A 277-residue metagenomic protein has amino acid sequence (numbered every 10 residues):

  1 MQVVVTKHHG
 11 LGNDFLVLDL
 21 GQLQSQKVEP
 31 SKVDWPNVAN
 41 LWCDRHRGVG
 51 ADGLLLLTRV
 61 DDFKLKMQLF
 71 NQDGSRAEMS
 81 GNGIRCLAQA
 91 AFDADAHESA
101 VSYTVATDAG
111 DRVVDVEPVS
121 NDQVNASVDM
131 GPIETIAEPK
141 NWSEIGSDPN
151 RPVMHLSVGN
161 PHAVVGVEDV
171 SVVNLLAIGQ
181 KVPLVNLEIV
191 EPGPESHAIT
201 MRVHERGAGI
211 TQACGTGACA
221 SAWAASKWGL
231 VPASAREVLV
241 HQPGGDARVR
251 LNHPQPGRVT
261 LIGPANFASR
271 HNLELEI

Functional and structural regions predicted by a protein language model:
M1-D122, A163-I277: A glycine-rich beta-to-alpha transition motif near the start of alpha/beta enzyme domains, typified by
M1-Q24, V128, T135, N141-G146 (+1 more regions): N-terminal, positively charged, Ser/Thr/Ala/Gly-biased leader segments that form transit/presequence-like amphipathic
T107-K140, I145-G146: Extended Lys/Arg-rich, glycine-bearing segments that form polyanion-binding/interaction patches within enzyme domains
T135-P149, M154-L156, G257-I277: C-terminal domain-closing interface element
